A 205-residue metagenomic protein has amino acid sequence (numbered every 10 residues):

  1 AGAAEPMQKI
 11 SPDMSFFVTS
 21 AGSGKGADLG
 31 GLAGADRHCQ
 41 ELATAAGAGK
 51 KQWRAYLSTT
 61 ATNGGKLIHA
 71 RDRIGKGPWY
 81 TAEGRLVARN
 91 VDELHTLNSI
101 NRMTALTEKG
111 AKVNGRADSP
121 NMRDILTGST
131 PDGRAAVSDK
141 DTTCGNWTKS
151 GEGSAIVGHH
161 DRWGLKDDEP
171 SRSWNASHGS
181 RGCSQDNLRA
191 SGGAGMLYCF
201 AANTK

Functional and structural regions predicted by a protein language model:
G2-K205: Secreted/extracellular ectodomain signature
